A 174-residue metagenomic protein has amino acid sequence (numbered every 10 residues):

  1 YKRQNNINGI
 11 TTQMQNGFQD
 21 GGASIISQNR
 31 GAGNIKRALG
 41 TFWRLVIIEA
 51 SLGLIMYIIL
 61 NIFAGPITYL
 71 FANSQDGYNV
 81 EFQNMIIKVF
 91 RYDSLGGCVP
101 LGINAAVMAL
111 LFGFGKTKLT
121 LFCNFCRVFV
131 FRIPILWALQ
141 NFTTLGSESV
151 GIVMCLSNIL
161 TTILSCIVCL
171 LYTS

Functional and structural regions predicted by a protein language model:
Y1-Q4, Y172-T173: Conserved small/polar residues in nucleotide/adenosyl-binding loops
R3-I58, I62-A64, L101-C123: Small-residue-rich hydrophobic transmembrane alpha-helices
N6, G53, V128-F129, N158: Residue-level recognition of pore/gate-forming positions within transmembrane alpha-helices of multi-pass
T12-Q19, D93-G113, L119-V128, I135 (+1 more regions): Short runs within selected transmembrane alpha-helices of multi-pass transporters and secretion channels
I26-G97, Q140-S174: Short alpha-helical transmembrane segments in multi-pass integral membrane proteins
L70, F131-R132: Alpha-helical transmembrane segments of compact multi-pass small-molecule transporters, enriched in specific families
R132-Q140: Transmembrane alpha-helical segments of integral membrane proteins
